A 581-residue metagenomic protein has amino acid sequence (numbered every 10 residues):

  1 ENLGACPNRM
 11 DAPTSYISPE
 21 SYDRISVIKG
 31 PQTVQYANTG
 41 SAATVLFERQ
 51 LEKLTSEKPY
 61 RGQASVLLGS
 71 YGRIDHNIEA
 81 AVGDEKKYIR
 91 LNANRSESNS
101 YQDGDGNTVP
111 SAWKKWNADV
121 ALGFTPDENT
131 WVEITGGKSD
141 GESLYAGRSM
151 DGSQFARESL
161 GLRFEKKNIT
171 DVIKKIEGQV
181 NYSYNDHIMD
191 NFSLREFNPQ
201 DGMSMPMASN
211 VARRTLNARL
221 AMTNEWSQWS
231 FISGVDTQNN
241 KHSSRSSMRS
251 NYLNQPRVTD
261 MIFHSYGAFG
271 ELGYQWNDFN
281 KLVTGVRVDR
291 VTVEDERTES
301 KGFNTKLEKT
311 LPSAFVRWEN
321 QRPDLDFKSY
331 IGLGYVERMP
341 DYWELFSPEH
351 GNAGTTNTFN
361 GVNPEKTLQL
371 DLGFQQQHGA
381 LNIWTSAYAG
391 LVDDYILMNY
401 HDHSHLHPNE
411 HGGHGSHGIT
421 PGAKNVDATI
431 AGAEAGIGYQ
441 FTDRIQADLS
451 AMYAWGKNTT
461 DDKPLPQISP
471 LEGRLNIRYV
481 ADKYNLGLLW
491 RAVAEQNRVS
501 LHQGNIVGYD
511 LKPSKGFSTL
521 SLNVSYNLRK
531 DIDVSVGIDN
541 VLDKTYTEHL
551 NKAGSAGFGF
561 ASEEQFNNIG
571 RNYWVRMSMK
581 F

Functional and structural regions predicted by a protein language model:
N2-K29: Short acidic/polar hinge/loop motifs at secondary-structure boundaries that mediate gating or recognition
A12-S15, V27, T39-Q63, I78: N-terminal periplasmic accessory domains that precede and gate Gram-negative outer-membrane beta-barrel machines
R49, V66-S70, D84-K86, R95-N99 (+15 more regions): Transmembrane beta-strands of outer-membrane beta-barrel pores
S98-N99, D105, S111-W113, N129-I176 (+3 more regions): Flexible loop and strand-edge segments within Gram-negative outer membrane beta-barrel domains
D105, I232-F327, M339, E349-N352: Signature of Gram-negative outer-membrane beta-barrel scaffolds
D119, M207-M222, M261-F269, F359-N363 (+5 more regions): Outer membrane beta-barrel strand-and-loop segments of large Gram-negative receptors, especially TonB-dependent
Y274-L282, D289-V291, A389-L391, H411-H502 (+2 more regions): Gram-negative outer-membrane beta-barrel transporters
R338, L391-D394, M398, A447 (+2 more regions): C-terminal beta-signal and adjacent terminal beta-strands/loops of Gram-negative outer-membrane beta-barrel proteins
